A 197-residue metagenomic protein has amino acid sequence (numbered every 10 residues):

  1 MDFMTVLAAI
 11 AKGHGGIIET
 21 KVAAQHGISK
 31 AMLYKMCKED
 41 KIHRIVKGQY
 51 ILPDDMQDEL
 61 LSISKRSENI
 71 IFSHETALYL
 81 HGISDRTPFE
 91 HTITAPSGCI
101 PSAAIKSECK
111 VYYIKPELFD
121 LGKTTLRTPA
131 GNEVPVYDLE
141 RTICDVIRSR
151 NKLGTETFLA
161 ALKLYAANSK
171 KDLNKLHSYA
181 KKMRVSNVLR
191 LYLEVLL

Functional and structural regions predicted by a protein language model:
M1-G13: A detector for short, charged/polar N-terminal pre-domain segments
V6, G16-V22, C37, Q49-L197: Nucleic-acid-binding surface
I10, A23-A24: Residue-level marker of alpha-helix boundaries and capping positions
Q25-K38: Short amphipathic alpha-helical interaction segments
D40-V46: A short, conserved structural fragment
